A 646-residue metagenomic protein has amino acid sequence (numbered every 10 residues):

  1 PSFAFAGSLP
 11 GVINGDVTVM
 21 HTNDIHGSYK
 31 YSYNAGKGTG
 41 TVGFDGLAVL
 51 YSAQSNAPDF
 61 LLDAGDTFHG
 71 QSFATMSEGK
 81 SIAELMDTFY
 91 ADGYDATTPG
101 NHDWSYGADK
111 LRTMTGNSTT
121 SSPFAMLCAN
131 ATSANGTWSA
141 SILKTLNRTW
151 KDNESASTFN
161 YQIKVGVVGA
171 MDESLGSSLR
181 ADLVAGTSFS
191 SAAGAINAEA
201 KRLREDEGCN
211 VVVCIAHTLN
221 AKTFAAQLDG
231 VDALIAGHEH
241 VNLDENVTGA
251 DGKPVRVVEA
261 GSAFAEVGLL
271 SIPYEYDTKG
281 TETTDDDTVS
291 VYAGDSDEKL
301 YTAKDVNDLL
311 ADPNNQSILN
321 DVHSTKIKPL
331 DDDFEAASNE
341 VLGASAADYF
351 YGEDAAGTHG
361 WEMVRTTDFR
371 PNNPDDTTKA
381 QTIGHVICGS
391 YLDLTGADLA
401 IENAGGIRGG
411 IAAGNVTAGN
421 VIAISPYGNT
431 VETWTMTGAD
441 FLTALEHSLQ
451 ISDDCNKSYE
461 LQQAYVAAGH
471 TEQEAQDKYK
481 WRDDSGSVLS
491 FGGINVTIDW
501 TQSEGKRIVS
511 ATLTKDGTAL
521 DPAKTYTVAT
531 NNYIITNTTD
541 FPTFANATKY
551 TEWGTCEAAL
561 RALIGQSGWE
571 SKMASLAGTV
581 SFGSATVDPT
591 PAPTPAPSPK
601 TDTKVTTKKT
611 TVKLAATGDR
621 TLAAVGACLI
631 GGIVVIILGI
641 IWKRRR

Functional and structural regions predicted by a protein language model:
S2-I13, V612-A623, W642-R644: Sec-dependent signal peptide cleavage junction
F5-T302, T378, I383-V386, T551-T555: Acidic, metal/ion-coordinating pockets
I13-T18, S28-N34, V42, S121-N130 (+7 more regions): Feature captures C-terminal
H21-A35, S345-Y349, E353-P374, Y427 (+1 more regions): Acidic/histidine-rich, surface-exposed loop or edge segments in extracytoplasmic proteins
K37-G40, N101, D182-S190, A260-G261 (+8 more regions): Hydrophobic alpha-helical scaffolding
E154-Q162, Y274-V416, I564-D588: A short C-terminal boundary segment appended to hydrolase-like catalytic domains
F582-R620: C-terminal low-complexity, Ser/Thr- and acidic/Pro-rich disordered "stalk" regions positioned immediately N-terminal
C628-R646: C-terminal membrane-anchoring or membrane-association module
